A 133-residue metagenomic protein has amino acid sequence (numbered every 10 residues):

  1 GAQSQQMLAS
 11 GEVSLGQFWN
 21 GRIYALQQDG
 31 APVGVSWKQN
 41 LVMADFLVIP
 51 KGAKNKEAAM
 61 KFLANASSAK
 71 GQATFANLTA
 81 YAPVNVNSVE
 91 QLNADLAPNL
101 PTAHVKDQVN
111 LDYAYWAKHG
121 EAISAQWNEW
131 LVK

Functional and structural regions predicted by a protein language model:
G1, G16, Q39, G52-A59 (+2 more regions): Solvent-exposed, acidic/flexible segments
G1, W19, W37, L47 (+2 more regions): Tryptophan-centered motif/residue detector
G1-S36: Ligand-binding pocket segment of bilobal, Venus flytrap-like solute-binding proteins
Q3, M7, V48, E57-K61 (+5 more regions): Extracytoplasmic/secreted proteins, especially bacterial periplasmic and envelope-associated proteins
M7, G11, L26-D29, N65-A69 (+2 more regions): Structured segments of extracytoplasmic/periplasmic soluble domains in secreted or envelope-associated proteins
G30-A53: Periplasmic-binding protein-like
L41, P50-Q108: Mature extracytoplasmic/periplasmic domains
A103-K133: Conserved C-terminal helix/tail region of periplasmic/extracytoplasmic solute-binding proteins
